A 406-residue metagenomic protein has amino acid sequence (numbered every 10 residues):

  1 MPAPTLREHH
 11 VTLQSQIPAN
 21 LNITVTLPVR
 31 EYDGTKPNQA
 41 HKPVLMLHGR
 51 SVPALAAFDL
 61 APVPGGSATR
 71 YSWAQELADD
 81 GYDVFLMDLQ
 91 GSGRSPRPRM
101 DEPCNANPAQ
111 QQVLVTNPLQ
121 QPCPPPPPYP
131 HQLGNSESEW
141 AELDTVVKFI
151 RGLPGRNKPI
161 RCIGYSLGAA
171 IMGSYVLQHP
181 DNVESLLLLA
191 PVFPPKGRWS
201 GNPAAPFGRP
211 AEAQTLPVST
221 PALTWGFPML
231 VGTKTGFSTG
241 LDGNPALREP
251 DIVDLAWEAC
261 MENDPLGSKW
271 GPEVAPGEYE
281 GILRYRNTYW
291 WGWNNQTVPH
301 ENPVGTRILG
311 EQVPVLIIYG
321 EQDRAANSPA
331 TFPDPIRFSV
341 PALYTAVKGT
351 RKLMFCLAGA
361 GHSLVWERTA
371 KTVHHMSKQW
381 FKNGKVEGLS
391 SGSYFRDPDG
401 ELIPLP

Functional and structural regions predicted by a protein language model:
M1-Q39: N-terminal cap/lid segment of alpha/beta-hydrolase-fold proteins
K36-D88, P96-D101: Short, surface-exposed "cap/lid" segments of acyl-processing enzymes
C104-P154: Alpha/beta-hydrolase active-site loop
P154-S166: Alpha/beta-hydrolase fold nucleophile elbow
A169-P180, L186: Short glycine-enriched nucleophile-adjacent loop and the immediately C-terminal alpha-helix near the catalytic center
G197-T331: Alpha/beta-hydrolase
E321-L353, L357: Conserved loop-alpha-helix segment in the C-terminal half of the alpha/beta-hydrolase fold that carries the catalytic
L357-A370: Catalytic histidine-centered segment of alpha/beta-hydrolase-like enzymes
